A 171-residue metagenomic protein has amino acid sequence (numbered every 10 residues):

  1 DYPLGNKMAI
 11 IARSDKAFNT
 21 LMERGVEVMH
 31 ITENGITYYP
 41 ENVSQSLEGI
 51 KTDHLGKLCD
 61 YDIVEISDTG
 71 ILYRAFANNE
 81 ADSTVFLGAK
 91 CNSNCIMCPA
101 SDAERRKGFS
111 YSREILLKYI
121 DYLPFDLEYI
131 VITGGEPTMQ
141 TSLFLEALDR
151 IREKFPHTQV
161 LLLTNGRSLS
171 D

Functional and structural regions predicted by a protein language model:
D1-T32: Short Lys/Arg-enriched alpha/beta "domain-start" segment
H30-T84, D102: N-terminal [4Fe-4S]-dependent radical SAM core
K57-C59, Y122-D126: Flexible, charged surface loops at secondary-structure boundaries
D68-I71, S93, D149: Recognition helices and adjacent regulatory flanks at domain boundaries
A75-R113: Canonical Radical SAM [4Fe-4S] cluster-binding loop centered on the CxxxCxxC motif and its immediate flanking residues
S83, L117-I120, L145-D149: Generic structural signal for well-ordered alpha-helices, preferentially at hydrophobic/aromatic core positions
P99-Y111, F125-Q140, I151-S170: Core AdoMet radical
L116-L123, D171: Short amphipathic alpha-helix with an adjacent loop that forms part of the alpha/beta core around
